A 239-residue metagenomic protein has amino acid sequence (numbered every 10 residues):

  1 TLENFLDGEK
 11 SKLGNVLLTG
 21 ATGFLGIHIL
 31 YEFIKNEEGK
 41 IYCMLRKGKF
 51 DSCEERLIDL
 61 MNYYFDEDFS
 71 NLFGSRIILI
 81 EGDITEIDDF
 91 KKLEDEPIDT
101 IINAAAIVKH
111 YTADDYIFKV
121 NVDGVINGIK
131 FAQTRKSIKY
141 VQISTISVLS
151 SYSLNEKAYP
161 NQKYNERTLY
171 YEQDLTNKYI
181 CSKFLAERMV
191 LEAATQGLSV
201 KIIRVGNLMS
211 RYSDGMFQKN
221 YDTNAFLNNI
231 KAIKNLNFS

Functional and structural regions predicted by a protein language model:
T1-T100, A104: N-terminal Rossmann/SDR dinucleotide-binding element
L17-T22, G26, D114, V120-N127 (+1 more regions): C-terminal, well-structured subdomains that either form a transmembrane helix-short loop-helix hairpin in multi-pass
F24-L25, K49-S52, E86-D88, V108-T112 (+4 more regions): Flexible loop/turn segments at secondary-structure boundaries
N71-I78, F131-S137, A186-S199: A structural motif corresponding to the C-terminal end of an alpha-helix and its immediate exit/capping segment
N103, T112, Y116-K119, D123-K178 (+1 more regions): Conserved Rossmann-fold NAD(P)-dependent oxidoreductase catalytic core, especially the SDR/UDP-sugar
A105, V141-S144, A194, G206: Active-site beta-alpha turn of Rossmann-fold NAD(P)-dependent dehydrogenases/reductases
L154-K163, L191-S239: NAD(P)-dependent short-chain dehydrogenase/reductase
T176-V190: Phosphate/diphosphate-binding loops
